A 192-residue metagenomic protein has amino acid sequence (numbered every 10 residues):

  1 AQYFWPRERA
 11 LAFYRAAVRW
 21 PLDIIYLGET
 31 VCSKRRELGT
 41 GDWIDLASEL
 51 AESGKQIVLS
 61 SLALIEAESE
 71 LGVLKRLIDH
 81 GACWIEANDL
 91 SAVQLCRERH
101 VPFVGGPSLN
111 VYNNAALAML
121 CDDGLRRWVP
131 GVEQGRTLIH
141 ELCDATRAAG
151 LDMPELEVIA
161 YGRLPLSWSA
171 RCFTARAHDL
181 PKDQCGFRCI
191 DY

Functional and structural regions predicted by a protein language model:
A1-V111, A115, V129-Y192: Active-site pocket-lining/capping segments in soluble small-molecule metabolic enzymes
G124-L125: As written
